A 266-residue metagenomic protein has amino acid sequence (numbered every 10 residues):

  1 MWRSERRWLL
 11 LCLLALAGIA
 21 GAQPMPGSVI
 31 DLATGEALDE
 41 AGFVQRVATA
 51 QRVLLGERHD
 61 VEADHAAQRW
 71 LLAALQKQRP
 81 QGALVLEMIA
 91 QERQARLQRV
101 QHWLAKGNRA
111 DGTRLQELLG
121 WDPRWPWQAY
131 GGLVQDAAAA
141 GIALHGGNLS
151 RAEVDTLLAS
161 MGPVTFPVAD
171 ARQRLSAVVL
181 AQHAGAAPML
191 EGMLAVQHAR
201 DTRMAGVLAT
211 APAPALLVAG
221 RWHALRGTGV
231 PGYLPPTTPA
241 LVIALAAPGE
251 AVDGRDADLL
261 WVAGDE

Functional and structural regions predicted by a protein language model:
W2-L9: Bacterial N-terminal signal peptides that target proteins for export
L13-L14, G21-A50: N- or domain-start disorder-to-order transition segments that initiate the globular core
V53-G56, L216-A219: Short hydrophobic beta-strand that contains or immediately precedes a catalytic carboxylate
R58-V61, I89-R93, S150-V154, R221-L225 (+1 more regions): Solvent-exposed loop/turn segments at secondary-structure junctions within structured extracellular/periplasmic domains
V61-A66, L71, A83, Q91-Q101: Membrane-embedded segments
Q78, G82-A83, A95-A211: A substrate-binding/cap region within the structured catalytic cores of diverse enzymes
A83-I89, V242-L245: Short internal beta-strands
V134, A199, R203-A209, L216 (+1 more regions): C-terminal regions of proteins
